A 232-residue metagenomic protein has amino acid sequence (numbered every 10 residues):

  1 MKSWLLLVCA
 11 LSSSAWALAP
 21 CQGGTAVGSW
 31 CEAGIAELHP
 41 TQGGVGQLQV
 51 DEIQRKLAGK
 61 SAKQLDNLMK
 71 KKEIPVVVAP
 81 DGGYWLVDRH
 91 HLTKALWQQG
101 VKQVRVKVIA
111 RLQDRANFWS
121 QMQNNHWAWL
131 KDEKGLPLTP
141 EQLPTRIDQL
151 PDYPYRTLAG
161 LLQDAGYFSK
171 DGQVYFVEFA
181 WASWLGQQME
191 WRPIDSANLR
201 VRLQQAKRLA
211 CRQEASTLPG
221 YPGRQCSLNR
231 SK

Functional and structural regions predicted by a protein language model:
W4-S14: Bacterial N-terminal signal peptides
C9, A95-L96: Hydrophobic residues on the short alpha-helix immediately C-terminal to a glycine-rich phosphate/catalytic loop
P20-N67, K71-V78, G83, W97-K232: Surface-exposed, charge/polar-rich loops and edge strands
W85-D88: Short hydrophobic beta-strand that contains or immediately precedes a catalytic carboxylate
